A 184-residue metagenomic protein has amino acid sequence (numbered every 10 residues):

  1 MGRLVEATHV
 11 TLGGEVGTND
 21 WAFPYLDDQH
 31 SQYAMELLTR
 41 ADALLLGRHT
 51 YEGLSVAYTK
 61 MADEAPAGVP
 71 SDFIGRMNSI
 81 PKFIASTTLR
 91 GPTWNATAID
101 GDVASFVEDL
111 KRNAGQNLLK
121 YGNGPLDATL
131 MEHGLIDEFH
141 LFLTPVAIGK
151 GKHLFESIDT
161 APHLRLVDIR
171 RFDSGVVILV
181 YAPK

Functional and structural regions predicted by a protein language model:
M1-L135, P145-K184: Portal/gating segments that form or line small-molecule/metal binding sites
F142: Non-cysteine beta-strand/loop elements that form the S-adenosyl-L-methionine
